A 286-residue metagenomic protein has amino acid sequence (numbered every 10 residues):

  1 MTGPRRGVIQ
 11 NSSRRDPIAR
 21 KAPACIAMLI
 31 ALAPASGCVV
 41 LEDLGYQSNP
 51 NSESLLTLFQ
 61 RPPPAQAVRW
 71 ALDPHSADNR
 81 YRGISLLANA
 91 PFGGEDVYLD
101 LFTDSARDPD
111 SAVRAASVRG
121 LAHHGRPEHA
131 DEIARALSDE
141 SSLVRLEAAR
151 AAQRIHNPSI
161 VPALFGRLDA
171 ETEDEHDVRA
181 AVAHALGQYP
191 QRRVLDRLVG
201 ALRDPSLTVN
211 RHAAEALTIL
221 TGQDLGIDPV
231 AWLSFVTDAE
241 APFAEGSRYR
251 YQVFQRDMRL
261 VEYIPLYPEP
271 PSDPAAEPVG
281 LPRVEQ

Functional and structural regions predicted by a protein language model:
M1-V40: Sec-dependent bacterial lipoprotein signal peptides
L32-L58: Bacterial Sec signal peptide processing site at the extreme N-terminus
V39-V40, L58-L72, F92-R107, R126-S138 (+3 more regions): Amphipathic alpha-helical scaffolding segments comprising HEAT/armadillo-like alpha-solenoid repeats
H75-S76, P109-D110, E140-S141, E171-E175 (+1 more regions): Short inter-helical turns and helix N-cap capping residues of alpha-solenoid HEAT/ARM repeat scaffolds
R80, R114, R145, E175-R179 (+1 more regions): Residue-level detector of extended alpha-helical repeat arrays and alpha-solenoid scaffolds
G83, S117, A148, V182 (+1 more regions): Conserved hydrophobic register position within alpha-solenoid helical repeats
L86, G120-H123, A151-R154, A185-Y189 (+2 more regions): Core register positions within helices of long alpha-helical scaffolds
G226-Q286: Terminal, low-structured helical/coil segments at or just beyond the last alpha-helical repeat
